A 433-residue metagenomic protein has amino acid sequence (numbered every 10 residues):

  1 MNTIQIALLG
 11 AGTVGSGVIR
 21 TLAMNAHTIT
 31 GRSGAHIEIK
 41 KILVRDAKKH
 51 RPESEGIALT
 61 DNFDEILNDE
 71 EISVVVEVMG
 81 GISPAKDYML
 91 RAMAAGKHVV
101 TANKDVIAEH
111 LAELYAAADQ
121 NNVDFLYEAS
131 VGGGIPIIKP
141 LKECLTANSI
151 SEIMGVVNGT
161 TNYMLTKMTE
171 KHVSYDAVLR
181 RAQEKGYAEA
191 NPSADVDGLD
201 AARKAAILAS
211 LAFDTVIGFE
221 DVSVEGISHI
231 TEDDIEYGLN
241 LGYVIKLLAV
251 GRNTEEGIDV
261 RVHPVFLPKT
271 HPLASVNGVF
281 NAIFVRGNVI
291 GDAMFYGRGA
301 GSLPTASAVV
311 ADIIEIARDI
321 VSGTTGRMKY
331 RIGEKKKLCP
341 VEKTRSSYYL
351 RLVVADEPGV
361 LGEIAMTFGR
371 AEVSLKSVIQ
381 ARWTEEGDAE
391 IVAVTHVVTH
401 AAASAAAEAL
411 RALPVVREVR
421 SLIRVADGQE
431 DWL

Functional and structural regions predicted by a protein language model:
M1-A95: N-terminal glycine-/serine-/threonine-rich beta1-alpha1-beta2 phosphate-ribose binding loop of Rossmann-like
L59-T60, V76-E77, V100-A102, F125-A129 (+3 more regions): General beta-strand structural signal in soluble alpha/beta enzymes
I72, D119-D200, I207: Rossmann-like NAD(P)H-binding beta-loop-alpha module
A85-A95, K104-K142: Rossmann-fold NAD(P)-binding glycine/threonine-rich loop
H98-V100, L375: A short hydrophobic/small-residue beta-strand
A177-S275, F280-A282: Substrate-binding/catalytic subdomain of NAD(P)-dependent oxidoreductase enzymes
I227, G291-A293, G297-L303: Glycine-rich phosphate/pyrophosphate-binding beta-alpha loops
A308, I313-L433: A conserved regulatory-domain signal marking ACT and ACT-like small-molecule sensing domains and adjacent regulatory
